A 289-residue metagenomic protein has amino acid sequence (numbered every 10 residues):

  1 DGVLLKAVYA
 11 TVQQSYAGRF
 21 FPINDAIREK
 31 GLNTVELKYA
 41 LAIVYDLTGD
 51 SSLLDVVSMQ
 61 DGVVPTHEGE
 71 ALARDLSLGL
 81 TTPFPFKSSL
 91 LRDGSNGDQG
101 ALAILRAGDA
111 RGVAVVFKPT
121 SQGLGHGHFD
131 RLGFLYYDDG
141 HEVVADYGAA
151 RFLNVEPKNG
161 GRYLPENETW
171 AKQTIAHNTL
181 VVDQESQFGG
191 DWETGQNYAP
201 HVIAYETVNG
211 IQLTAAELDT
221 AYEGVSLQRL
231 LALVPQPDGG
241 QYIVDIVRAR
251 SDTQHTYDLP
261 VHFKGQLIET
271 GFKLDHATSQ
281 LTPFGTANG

Functional and structural regions predicted by a protein language model:
D1-V12: Aromatic-lined, polymer-binding surfaces characteristic of secreted/periplasmic polysaccharide-degrading enzymes
A10, G18, G112: Active-site-adjacent "lid" and substrate-binding segments of diverse enzymatic cores
V12, I23, H141-V143: Short beta-strand segments in beta-sandwich/barrel cores
Q14-G18, D183: Phosphate/oxyanion-binding loops and surfaces in catalytic or ligand/nucleic-acid-binding neighborhoods
A17-A26: Glycine- and aromatic-rich loop/turn segments at beta-sheet edges
K30-T66: Aromatic (Trp/Tyr) and acidic
L54-F284: Catalytic and substrate-binding regions of extracellular carbohydrate-active enzymes, especially polysaccharide lyases
G285-G289: Low-complexity, serine/threonine/proline-enriched polar segments
